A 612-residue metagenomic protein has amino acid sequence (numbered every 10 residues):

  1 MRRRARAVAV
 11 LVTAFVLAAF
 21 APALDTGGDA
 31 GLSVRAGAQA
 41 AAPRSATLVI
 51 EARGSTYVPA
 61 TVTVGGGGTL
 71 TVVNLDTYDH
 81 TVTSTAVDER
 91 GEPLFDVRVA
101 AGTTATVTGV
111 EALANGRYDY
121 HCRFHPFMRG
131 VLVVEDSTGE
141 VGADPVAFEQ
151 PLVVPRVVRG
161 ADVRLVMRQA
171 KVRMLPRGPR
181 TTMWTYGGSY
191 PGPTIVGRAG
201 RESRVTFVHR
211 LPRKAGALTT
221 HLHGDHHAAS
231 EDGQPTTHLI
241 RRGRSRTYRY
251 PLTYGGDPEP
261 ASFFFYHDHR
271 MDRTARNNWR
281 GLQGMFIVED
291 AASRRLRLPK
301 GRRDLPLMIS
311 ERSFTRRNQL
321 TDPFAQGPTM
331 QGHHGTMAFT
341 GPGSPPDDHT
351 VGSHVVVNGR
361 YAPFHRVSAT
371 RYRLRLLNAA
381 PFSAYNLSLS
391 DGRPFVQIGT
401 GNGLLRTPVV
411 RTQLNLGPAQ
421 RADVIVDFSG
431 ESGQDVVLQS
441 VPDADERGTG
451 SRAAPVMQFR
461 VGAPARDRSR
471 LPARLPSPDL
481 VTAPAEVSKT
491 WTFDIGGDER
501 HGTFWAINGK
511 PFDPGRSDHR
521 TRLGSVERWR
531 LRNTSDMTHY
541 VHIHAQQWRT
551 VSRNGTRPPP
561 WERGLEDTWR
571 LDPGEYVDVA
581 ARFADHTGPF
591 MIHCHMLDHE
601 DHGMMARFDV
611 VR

Functional and structural regions predicted by a protein language model:
R2-D25: Secretory targeting and sorting signals
G31-G37, A41-R44, L48-A52, V99-G142 (+5 more regions): Extracellular/periplasmic metallocenter environments
V34-D76, V134-L239, S245-T247, G335-L374 (+5 more regions): N-terminal, post-signal-peptide metal-ligating segments of extracellular/periplasmic oxidoreductases, dominated by
V73-D76, F124, G197, F207-L211 (+6 more regions): Non-cytosolic beta-sheet module surface loops
H80-S84, P176, K214-L222, R280 (+4 more regions): Short, hydrophobic/aromatic beta-strand segments
E135-R168, R276-T321, T400, L404-T538 (+2 more regions): Extended terminal and domain-junction accessory segments
H227-G243, R249, A325, T329-D479 (+1 more regions): Histidine- and aromatic-rich segments of cupredoxin/plastocyanin-like copper-binding domains
D391-G403, T534-G564, L597-E600, D609-R612: Active/binding-pocket-proximal capping segment
